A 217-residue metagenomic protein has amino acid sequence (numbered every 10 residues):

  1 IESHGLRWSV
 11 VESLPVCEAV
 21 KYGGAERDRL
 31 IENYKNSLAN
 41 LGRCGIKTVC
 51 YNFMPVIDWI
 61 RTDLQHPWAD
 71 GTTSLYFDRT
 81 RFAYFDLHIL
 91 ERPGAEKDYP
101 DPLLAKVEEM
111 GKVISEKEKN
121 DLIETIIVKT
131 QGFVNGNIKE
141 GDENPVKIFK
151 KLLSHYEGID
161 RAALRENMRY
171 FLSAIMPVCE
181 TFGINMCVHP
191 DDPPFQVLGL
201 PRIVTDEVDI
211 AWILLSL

Functional and structural regions predicted by a protein language model:
I1-S9, A39-G45, M176-G183, I213-L217: Acidic (Asp/Glu)-rich catalytic clusters
L14-E32, I57-G71, F149-I159: Surface-exposed, active-site-proximal loop segments in enzymatic domains
L14-P15, F53-I57, P190-Q196: Active-site-proximal loop/turn and secondary-structure-junction residues that shape catalytic pockets, frequently
Y22-N40, A163-F171: Glycine-rich anion/phosphate-binding loops
Y34-N36, P67-Y99, V204-S216: Acidic, His- and aromatic-enriched active-site or binding-groove loops in soluble protein domains that engage sugars
L41, V49, M186-H189: Conserved, mostly hydrophobic/aromatic
I46-K47, M54: Hydrophobic, ordered structural segments
P100-L217: Acidic/histidine-rich catalytic cores of soluble enzymes
